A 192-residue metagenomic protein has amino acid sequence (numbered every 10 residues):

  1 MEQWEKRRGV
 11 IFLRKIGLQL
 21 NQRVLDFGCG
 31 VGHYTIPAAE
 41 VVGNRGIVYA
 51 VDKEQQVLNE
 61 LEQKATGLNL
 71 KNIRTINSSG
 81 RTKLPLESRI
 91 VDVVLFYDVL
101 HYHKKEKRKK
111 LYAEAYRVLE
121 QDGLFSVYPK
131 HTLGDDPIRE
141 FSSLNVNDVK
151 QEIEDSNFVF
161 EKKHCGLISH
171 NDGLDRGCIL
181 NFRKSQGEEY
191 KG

Functional and structural regions predicted by a protein language model:
Q3-Q22: Conserved alpha-helix/loop element of class I SAM-dependent methyltransferases that forms part of the SAM/SAH-binding
L25, V31-T82: Class I SAM-dependent methyltransferase SAM/SAH-binding core
R81-V94: A short acidic, Gly/Pro-enriched loop at the edge of an enzyme's catalytic core that lines a small-molecule cofactor
D92-E106: A short SAM/SAH-binding and catalytic strip from SAM-dependent methyltransferases
K109-Q121: A short glycine-rich, Lys/Arg-flanked "PGG" loop and its adjoining helix->strand segment in the class I
D122-P129: Conserved beta-strand signature within the Rossmann-like core of class I S-adenosyl-L-methionine
R139-F160: Conserved Class I S-adenosyl-L-methionine
L167-G192: Core SAM-dependent methyltransferase catalytic element
